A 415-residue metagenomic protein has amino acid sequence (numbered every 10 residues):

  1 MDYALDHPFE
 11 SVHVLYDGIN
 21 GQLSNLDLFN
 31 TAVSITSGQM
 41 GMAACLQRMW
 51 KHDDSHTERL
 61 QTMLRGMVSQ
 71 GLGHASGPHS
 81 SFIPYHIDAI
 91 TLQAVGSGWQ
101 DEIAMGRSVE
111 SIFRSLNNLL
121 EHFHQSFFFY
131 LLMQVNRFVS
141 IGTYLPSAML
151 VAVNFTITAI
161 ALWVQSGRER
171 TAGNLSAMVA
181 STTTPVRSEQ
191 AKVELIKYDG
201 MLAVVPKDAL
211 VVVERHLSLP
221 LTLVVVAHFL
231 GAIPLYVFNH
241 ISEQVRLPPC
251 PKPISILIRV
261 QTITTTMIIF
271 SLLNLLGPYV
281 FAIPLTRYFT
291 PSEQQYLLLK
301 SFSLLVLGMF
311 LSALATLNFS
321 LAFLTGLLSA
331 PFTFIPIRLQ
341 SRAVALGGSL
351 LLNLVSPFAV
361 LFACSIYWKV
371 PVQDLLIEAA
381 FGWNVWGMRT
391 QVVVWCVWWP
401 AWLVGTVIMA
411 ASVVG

Functional and structural regions predicted by a protein language model:
M1-M133: Soluble extramembrane regions of membrane proteins in the secretory/endomembrane system
V12-Q22, G77, S140-Y144, R170-A180: Short secondary-structure transition/capping segments
S81, Q93-N174, V407-S412: His/Asp/Glu-rich mid-to-C-terminal helical/loop segments that flank catalytic regions of hydrolases
Y144-G415: Alpha-helical transmembrane segments of integral membrane proteins
